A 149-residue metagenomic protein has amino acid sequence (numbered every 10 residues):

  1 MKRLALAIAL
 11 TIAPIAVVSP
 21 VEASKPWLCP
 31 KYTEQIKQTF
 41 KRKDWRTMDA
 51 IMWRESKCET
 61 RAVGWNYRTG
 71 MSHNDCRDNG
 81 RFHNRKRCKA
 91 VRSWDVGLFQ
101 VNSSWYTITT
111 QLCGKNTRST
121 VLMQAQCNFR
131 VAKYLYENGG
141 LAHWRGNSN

Functional and structural regions predicted by a protein language model:
M1-Q38: N-terminal export signals and maturation junctions of secreted/periplasmic proteins
A23-N149: Catalytic glycan-binding domains that act on GlcNAc-containing polysaccharides
